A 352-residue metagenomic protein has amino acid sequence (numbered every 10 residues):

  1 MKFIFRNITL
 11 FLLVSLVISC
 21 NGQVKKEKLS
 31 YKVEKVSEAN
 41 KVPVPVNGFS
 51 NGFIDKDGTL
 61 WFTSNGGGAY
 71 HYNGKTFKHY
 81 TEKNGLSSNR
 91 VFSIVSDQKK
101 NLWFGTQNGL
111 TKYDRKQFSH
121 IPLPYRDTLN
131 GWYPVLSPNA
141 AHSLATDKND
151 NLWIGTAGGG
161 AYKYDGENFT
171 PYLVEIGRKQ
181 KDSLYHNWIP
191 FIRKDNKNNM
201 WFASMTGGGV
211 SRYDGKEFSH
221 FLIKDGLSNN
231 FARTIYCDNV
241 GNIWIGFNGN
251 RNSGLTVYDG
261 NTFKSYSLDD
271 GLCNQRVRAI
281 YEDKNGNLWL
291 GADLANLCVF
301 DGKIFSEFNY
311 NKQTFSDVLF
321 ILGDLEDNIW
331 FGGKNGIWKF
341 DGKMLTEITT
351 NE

Functional and structural regions predicted by a protein language model:
K2-E352: Carboxylate-rich, polar loop motifs that coordinate divalent cations or form catalytic acidic clusters
